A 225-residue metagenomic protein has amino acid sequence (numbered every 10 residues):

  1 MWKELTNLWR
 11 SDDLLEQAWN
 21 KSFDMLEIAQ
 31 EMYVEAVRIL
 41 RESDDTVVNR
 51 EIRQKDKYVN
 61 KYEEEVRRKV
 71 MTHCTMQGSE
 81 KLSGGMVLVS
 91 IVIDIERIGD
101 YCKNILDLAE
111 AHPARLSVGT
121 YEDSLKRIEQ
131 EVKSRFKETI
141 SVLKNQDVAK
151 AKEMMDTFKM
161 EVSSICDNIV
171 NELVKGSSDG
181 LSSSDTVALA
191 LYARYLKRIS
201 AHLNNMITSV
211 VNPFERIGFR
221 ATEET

Functional and structural regions predicted by a protein language model:
M1-T225: Cytosolic, long alpha-helical scaffolding segments
